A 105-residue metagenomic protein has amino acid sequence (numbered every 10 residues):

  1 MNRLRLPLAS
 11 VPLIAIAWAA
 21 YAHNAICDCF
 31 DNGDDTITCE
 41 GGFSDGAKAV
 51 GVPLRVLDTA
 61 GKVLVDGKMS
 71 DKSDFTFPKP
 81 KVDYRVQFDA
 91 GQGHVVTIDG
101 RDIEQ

Functional and structural regions predicted by a protein language model:
M1-A9: Bacterial N-terminal signal peptides that target proteins for export
A17-A19: N-terminal signal peptide c-region/cleavage motif recognized by signal peptidases
Y21-T38, D99-E104: Beta-strand-rich domain onsets/edges
G41-D45: Short solvent-exposed capping/turn motifs at the termini of beta-strands
V50-V52, Y84: Short beta-strand/loop motifs in extracellular/secreted proteins, especially within beta-sandwich accessory domains
P53-D66: Short amphipathic beta-strand segments in non-cytosolic proteins
K68-F77: Glycine-centered loop-to-beta-strand initiation motif
V82-H94: Short, aromatic- and glycine-rich surface loops/edge beta-strands on solvent-exposed regions
